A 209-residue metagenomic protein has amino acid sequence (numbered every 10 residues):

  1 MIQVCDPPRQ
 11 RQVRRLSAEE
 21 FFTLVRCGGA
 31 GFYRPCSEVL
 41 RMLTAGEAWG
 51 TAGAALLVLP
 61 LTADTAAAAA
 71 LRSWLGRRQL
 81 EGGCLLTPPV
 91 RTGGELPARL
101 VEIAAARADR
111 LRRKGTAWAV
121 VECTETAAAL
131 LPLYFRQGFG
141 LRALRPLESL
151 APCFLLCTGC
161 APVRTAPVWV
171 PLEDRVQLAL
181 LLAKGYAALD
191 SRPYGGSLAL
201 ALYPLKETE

Functional and structural regions predicted by a protein language model:
M1-A45, G53, A166-P167: Short amphipathic alpha-helix that is part of the acyltransferase structural core
R41-T44, A54-P89, E148: Conserved acyl-donor/pantetheine-binding loop and adjacent beta-alpha core of acyl/acetyltransferases and related
A52-A55, A129: Glycine-rich acetyl-CoA-binding "A-motif" of GNAT/NAT acetyltransferases
T87, T92-R110, R136: Conserved acetyl-CoA-binding loop-helix of GNAT-fold acetyltransferases
A108-E125: Conserved GNAT acetyl-CoA-binding A-motif
E122, F135-F154, A187-S197: Conserved catalytic-core motifs of GNAT/GCN5-like acyltransferases
E125-A143, V176, L180-G185: Conserved active-site alpha-helix within GNAT-family acetyltransferase domains
L147-R175, Y194-E209: C-terminal "cap" of GNAT-fold acetyltransferases
